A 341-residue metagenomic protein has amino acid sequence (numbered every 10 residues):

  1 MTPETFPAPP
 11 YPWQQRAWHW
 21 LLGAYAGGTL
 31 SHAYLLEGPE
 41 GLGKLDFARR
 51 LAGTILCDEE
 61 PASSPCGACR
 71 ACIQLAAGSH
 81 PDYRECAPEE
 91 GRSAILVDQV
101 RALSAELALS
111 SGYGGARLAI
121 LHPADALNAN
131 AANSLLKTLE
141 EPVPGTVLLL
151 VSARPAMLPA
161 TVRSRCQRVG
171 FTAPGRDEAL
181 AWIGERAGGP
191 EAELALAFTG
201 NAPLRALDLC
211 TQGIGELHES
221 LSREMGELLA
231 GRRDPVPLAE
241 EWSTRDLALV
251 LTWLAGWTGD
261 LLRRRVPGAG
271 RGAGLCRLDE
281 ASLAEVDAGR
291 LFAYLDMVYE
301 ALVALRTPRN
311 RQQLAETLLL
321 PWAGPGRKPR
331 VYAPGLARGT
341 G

Functional and structural regions predicted by a protein language model:
M1-T54, A62, A71-Q74, P144-V147 (+2 more regions): Charged, glycine-rich active-site and insertion segments that engage polyanionic ligands
H19-Y25, A94-L118, A126, N130-T138: Conserved alpha-helical scaffold flanking the Walker A/P-loop in AAA+ ATPase domains
A26-T29, E59-S63, L75-S79, A108-G114 (+3 more regions): Conserved catalytic network of the ASCE P-loop NTPase/AAA+ motor domain
S64-I95, A156: AAA+/P-loop NTPase substrate/partner-engagement loops
H80, V100, A132, R163 (+1 more regions): ATP/adenylate-binding site constellation spanning eukaryotic-like Ser/Thr protein kinases, ABC-transporter
R84, I120, Q167: Conserved Rossmann-like nucleotide-binding pocket used by diverse enzymes that bind dinucleotide cofactors
E89-V97, A124, R168-V169: Flexible beta-alpha connector loops of hexameric P-loop NTPases
A119-H122, L135, T146-S152: Structural recognition of the conserved hydrophobic beta-strand(s) that form the central parallel beta-sheet of P-loop
